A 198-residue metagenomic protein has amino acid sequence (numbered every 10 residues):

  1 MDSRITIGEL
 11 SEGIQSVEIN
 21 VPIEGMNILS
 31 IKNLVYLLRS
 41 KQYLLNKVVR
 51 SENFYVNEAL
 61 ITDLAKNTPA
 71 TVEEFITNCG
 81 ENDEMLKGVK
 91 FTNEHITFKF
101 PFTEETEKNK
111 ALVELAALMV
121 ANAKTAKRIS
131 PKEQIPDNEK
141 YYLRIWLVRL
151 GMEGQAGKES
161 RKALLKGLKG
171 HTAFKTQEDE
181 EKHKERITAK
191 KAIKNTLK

Functional and structural regions predicted by a protein language model:
M1-K198: Long, charge-dense low-complexity segments
